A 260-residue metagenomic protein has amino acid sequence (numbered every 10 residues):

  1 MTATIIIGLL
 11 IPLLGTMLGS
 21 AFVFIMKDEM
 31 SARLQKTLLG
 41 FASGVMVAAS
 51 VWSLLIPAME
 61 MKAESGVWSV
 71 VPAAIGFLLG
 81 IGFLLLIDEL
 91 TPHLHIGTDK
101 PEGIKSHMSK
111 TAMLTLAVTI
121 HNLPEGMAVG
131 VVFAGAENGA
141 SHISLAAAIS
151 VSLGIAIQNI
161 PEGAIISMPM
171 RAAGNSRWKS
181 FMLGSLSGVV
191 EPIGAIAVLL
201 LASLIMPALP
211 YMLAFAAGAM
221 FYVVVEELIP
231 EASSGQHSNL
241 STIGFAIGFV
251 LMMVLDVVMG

Functional and structural regions predicted by a protein language model:
M1-G260: Intrinsically disordered, metal-sensing/regulatory segments
